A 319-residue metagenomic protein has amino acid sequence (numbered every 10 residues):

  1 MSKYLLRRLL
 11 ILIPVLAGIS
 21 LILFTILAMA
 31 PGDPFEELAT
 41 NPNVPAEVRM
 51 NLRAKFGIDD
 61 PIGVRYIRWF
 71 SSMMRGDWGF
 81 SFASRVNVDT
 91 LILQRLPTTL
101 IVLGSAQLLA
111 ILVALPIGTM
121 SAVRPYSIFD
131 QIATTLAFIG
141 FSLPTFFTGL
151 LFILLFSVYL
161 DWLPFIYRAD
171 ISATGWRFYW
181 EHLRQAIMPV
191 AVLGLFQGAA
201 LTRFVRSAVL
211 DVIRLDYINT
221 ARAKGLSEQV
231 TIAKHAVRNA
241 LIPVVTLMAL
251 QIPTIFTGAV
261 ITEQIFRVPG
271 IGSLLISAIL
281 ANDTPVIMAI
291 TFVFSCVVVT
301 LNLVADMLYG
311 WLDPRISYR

Functional and structural regions predicted by a protein language model:
S2-K3, L96-F129, T145, V158 (+1 more regions): Alpha-helical transmembrane segments of integral membrane proteins, especially multi-pass inner/plasma-membrane
L6-L16: N-terminal signal-anchor/signal peptide hydrophobic helix marking the start of the first transmembrane segment
R7, T40, L93, T134 (+4 more regions): Phosphate-coordinating loops and pocket residues in cytosolic domains that bind phosphorylated ligands
L9, L52, I62-W78, V88 (+8 more regions): Hydrophobic alpha-helical segments of integral membrane proteins, encompassing both true transmembrane helices
L12, P42-N43, F138, L154-L155 (+3 more regions): Residue-level recognition of pore/gate-forming positions within transmembrane alpha-helices of multi-pass
V15-I67, L160-H182: Hydrophobic alpha-helical transmembrane segments of membrane transport/permease proteins and related membrane-embedded
I22-M29, S71, T135-I166, V192-G198: Membrane-water interface segments at the C-terminal ends of transmembrane alpha-helices in multi-pass inner-membrane
D59-L115: An internal, D/E-rich "acidic patch" concept
